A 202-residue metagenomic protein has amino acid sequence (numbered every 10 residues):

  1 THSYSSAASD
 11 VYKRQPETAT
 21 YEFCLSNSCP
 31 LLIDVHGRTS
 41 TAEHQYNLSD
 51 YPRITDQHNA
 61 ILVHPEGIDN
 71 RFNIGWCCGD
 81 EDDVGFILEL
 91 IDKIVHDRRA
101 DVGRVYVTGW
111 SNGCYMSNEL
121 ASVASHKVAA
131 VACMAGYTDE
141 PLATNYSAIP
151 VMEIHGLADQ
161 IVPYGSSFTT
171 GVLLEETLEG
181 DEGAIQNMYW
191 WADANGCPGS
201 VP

Functional and structural regions predicted by a protein language model:
T1-A8, Y12: Single conserved hydrophobic/aromatic residue that forms the stacking wall/gate of nucleotide- or nucleobase-binding
A19-S28, N73-N112: Gly/Ser-rich "nucleophile elbow"/oxyanion-hole loop immediately N-terminal to the catalytic nucleophile in hydrolases
N27-R38: Short beta-strand element of the alpha/beta-hydrolase
R38-K93: Active-site machinery of serine-nucleophile hydrolases
A42-L48, N73-W76, E119-L120, L142-Y146 (+1 more regions): Short, solvent-exposed loop/turn and secondary-structure capping segments
G103-I149, Q160: Primarily recognizes the serine-hydrolase "nucleophile elbow" in alpha/beta-hydrolase and SGNH/GDSL folds
E153-H155: Short beta-strand/loop motif that positions the catalytic acidic residue of the alpha/beta-hydrolase fold
L157-P202: Active-site-adjacent alpha-helix of alpha/beta-hydrolase-fold enzymes
